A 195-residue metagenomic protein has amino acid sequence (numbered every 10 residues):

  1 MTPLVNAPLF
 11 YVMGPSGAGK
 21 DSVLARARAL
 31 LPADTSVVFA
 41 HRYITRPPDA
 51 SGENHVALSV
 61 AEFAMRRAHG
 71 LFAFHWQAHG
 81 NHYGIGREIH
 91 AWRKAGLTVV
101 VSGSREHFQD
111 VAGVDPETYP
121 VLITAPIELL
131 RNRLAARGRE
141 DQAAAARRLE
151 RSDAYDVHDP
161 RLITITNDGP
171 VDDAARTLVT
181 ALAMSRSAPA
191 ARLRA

Functional and structural regions predicted by a protein language model:
V12: Hydrophobic anchor at the beta1->P-loop junction of P-loop NTPases
P15: P-loop (Walker A) phosphate-binding loop of NTP-binding proteins
A18: ATP-binding Walker
D21: Walker A/P-loop
A29-F39: Post-Walker A helix-loop "phosphate-sensing" segment adjacent to the P-loop in P-loop NTPases
R42-V99, G103-R105: ATP-dependent small-molecule kinase phosphotransfer cores that center on conserved nucleotide phosphate-binding segments
V99-S104, G113-R137: Conserved phosphate-donor/acceptor-positioning beta-strand/loop module used by diverse small-molecule
A136-A195: Small-molecule kinase domains that catalyze NTP-dependent phosphoryl transfer to phosphate-bearing small molecules
